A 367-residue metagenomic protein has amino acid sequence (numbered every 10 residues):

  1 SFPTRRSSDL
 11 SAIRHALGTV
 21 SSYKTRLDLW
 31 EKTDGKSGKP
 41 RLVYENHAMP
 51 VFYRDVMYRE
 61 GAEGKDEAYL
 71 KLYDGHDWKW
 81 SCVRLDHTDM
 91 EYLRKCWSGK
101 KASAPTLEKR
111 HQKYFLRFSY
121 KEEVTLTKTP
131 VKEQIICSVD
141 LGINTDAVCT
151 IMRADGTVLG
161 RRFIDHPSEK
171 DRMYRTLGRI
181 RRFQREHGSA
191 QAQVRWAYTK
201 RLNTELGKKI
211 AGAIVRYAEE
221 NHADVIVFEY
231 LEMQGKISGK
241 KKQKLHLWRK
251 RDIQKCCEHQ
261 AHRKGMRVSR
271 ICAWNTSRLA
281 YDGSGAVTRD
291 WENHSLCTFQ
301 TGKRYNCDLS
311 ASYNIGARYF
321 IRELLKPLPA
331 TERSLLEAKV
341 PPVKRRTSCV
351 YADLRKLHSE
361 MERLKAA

Functional and structural regions predicted by a protein language model:
S1, R5-A367: Nucleic-acid substrate recognition interfaces
